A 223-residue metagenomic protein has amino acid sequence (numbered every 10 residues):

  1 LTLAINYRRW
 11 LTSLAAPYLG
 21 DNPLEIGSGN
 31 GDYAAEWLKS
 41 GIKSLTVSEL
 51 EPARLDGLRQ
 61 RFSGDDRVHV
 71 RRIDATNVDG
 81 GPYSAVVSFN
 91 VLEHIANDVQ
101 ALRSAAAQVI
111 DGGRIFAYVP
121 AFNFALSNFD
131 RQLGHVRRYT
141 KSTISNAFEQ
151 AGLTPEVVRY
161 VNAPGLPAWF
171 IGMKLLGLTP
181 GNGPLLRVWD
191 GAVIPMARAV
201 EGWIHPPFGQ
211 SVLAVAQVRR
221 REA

Functional and structural regions predicted by a protein language model:
L1-F89, V99-L102, P207-V212, R220-A223: Conserved N-terminal segment of class I S-adenosyl-L-methionine
D32, R54, N123-A125, P164: Feature marks short, surface-exposed loop/turn motifs that line or immediately flank catalytic pockets and channel
G80, G165-A223: A C-terminal cap/extension of S-adenosyl-L-methionine-dependent methyltransferases that defines the acceptor-substrate
F89-L92, Y118: Residues lining the SAM
V99-R114: A short glycine-rich, Lys/Arg-flanked "PGG" loop and its adjoining helix->strand segment in the class I
I115-R137, K141-E149, I171: Short, glycine-/aromatic-enriched active-site segment of Class I SAM-dependent methyltransferases
L153-A163: Conserved S-adenosyl-L-methionine
